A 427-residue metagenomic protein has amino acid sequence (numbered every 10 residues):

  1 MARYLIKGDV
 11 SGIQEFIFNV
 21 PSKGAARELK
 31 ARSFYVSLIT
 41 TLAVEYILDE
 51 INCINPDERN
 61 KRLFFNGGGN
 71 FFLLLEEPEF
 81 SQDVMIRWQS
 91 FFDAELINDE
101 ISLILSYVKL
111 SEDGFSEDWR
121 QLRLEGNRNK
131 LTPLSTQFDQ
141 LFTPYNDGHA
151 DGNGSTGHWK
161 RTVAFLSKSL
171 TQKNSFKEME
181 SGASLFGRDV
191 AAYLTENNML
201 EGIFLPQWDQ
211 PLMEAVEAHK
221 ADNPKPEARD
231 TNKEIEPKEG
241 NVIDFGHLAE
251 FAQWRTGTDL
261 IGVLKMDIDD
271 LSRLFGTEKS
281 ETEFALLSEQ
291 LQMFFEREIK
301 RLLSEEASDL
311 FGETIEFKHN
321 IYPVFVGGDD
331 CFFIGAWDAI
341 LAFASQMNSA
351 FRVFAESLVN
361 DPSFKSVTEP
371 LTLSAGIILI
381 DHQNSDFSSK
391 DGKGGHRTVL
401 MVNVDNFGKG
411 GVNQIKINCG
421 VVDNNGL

Functional and structural regions predicted by a protein language model:
M1-L427: Regulatory and interdomain segments flanking nucleotide-handling catalytic cores in signaling/defense enzymes
